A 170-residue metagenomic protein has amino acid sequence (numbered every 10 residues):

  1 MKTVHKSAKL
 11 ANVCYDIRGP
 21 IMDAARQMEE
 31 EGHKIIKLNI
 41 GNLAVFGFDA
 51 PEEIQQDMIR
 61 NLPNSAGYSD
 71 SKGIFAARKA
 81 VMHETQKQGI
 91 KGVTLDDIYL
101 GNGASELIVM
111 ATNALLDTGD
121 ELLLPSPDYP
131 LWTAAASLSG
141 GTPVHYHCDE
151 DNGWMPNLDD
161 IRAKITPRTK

Functional and structural regions predicted by a protein language model:
M1-A11: Generic N-terminal amphipathic, Lys/Arg-enriched alpha-helix
K2, M28, L38, R60 (+2 more regions): Alpha-helical protein-protein interaction elements
A11-G103, M110: N-terminal small-domain helix-loop-helix segment of the aminotransferase-like
S65-K170: Conserved core of the PLP fold type I
